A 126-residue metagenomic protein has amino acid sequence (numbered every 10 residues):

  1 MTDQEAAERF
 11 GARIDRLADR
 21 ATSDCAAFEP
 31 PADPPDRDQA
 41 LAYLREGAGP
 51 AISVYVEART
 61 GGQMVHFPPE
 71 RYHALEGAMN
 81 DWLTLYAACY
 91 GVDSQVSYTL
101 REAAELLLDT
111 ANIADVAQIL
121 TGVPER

Functional and structural regions predicted by a protein language model:
M1-R126: Acidic, polar-rich N-terminal leader regions of halophilic archaeal proteins
